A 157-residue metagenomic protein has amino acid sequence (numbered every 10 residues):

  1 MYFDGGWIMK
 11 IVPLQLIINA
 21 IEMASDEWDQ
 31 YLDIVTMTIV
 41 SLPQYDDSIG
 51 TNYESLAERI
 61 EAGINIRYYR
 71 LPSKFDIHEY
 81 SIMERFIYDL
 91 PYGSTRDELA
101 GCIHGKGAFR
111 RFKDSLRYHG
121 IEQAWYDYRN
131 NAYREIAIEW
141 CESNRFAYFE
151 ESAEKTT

Functional and structural regions predicted by a protein language model:
M1-Y2, R85: Intrinsic disorder/low-structure terminal segments
Y2-E61: Extended, charge-biased low-complexity segments that typically form long amphipathic alpha-helices/coiled-coils
F3, L32, D46, E54 (+4 more regions): Compositionally biased, intrinsically disordered low-complexity regions enriched in proline and serine
K10, A20, E58-I60, R67 (+2 more regions): Small, basic N-terminal interaction modules of short regulatory proteins
V12, L16, I34, I66 (+4 more regions): Short, well-structured alpha-helical interface segments that form or flank functional binding sites
V40-A100: Aromatic-anchored, charged helix-turn/loop surface patch used as a conserved interaction hotspot
D76-Y133: Amphipathic protein-protein interaction modules
W125-T157: Acidic, proline/glycine-rich low-complexity IDRs
